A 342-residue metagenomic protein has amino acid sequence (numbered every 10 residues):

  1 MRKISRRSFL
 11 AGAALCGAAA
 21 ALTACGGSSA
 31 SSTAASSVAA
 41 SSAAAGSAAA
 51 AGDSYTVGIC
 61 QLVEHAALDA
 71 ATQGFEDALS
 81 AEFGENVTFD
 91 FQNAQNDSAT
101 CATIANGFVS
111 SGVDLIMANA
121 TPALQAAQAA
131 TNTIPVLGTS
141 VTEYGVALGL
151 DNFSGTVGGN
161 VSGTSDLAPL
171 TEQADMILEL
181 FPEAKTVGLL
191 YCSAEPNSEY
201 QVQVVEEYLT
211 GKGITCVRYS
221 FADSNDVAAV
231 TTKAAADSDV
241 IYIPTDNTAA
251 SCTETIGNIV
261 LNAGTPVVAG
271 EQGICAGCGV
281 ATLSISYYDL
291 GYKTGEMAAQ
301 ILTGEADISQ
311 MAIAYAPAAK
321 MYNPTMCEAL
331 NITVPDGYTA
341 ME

Functional and structural regions predicted by a protein language model:
R6-L10: N-terminal export leaders
C25-V38: Bacterial lipoprotein signal-peptidase II cleavage site
A51, Y144-T186, I285-A306: Hydrophobic alpha-helical segments within soluble ligand-binding/sensing domains
Y55-E76, D90-A99, A194, S198 (+1 more regions): Extracytoplasmic "Venus flytrap"
V57, F75, S162-L209, Q310-C327: An alpha-beta-alpha
F91-N152, D246-G270: Beta-alpha junction/loop-to-helix N-cap segments that form part of ligand/metal-binding clefts
P196-T265, E271: Pocket-lining segment of extracytoplasmic ligand-binding domains
Q300-E342: Hinge/cleft segment of the Venus flytrap/periplasmic-binding protein
